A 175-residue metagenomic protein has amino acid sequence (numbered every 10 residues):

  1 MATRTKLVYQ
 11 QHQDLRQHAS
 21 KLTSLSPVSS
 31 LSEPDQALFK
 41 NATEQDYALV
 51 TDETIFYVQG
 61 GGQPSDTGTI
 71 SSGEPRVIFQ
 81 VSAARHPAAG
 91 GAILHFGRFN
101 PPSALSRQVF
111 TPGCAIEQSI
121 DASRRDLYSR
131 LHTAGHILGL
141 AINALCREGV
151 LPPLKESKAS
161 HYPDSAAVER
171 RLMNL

Functional and structural regions predicted by a protein language model:
M1-L175: Active-/binding-site microenvironments in catalytic and ligand-binding cores
